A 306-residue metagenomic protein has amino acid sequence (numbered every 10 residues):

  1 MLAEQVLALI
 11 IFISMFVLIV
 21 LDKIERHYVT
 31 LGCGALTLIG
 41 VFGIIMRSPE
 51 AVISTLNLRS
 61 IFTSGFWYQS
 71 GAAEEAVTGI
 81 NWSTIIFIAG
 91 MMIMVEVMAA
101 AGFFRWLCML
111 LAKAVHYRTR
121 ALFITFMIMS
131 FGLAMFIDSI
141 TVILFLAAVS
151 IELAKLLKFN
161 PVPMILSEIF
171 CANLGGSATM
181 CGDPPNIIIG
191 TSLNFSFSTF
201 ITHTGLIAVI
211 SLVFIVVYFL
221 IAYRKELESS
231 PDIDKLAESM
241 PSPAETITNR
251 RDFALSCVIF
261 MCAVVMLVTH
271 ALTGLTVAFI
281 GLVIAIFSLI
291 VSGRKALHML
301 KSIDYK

Functional and structural regions predicted by a protein language model:
M1-I10, I80-I93, M135-I143, T179 (+2 more regions): Structural signature of hydrophobic alpha-helical transmembrane segments
M1-I10, L38-G71, M109, K113 (+1 more regions): Intrinsically disordered, low-complexity non-transmembrane regions of multi-pass membrane transporters
Q5, L9-I10, Y28-G32, I85 (+7 more regions): Hydrophobic alpha-helical transmembrane segments
V17-I24, E96, M129-D138, I169-C181 (+1 more regions): Transmembrane alpha-helix interface/packing and boundary motifs in multi-pass membrane proteins, characterized by
L58-F159, I303-K306: Membrane-embedded alpha-helical segments and adjacent helix-loop junctions characteristic of multi-pass solute
T141-E152, I165, T179-L193: Re-entrant/interfacial helical elements at transmembrane boundaries that shape and gate the permeation pathway
L156-V162, L166, A178-T179, S198-R251: Juxtamembrane and boundary regions of transmembrane helices in multi-pass small-molecule transporters and channels
I259-K306: Transmembrane helical segments that form the transport core of multi-pass membrane transport proteins
